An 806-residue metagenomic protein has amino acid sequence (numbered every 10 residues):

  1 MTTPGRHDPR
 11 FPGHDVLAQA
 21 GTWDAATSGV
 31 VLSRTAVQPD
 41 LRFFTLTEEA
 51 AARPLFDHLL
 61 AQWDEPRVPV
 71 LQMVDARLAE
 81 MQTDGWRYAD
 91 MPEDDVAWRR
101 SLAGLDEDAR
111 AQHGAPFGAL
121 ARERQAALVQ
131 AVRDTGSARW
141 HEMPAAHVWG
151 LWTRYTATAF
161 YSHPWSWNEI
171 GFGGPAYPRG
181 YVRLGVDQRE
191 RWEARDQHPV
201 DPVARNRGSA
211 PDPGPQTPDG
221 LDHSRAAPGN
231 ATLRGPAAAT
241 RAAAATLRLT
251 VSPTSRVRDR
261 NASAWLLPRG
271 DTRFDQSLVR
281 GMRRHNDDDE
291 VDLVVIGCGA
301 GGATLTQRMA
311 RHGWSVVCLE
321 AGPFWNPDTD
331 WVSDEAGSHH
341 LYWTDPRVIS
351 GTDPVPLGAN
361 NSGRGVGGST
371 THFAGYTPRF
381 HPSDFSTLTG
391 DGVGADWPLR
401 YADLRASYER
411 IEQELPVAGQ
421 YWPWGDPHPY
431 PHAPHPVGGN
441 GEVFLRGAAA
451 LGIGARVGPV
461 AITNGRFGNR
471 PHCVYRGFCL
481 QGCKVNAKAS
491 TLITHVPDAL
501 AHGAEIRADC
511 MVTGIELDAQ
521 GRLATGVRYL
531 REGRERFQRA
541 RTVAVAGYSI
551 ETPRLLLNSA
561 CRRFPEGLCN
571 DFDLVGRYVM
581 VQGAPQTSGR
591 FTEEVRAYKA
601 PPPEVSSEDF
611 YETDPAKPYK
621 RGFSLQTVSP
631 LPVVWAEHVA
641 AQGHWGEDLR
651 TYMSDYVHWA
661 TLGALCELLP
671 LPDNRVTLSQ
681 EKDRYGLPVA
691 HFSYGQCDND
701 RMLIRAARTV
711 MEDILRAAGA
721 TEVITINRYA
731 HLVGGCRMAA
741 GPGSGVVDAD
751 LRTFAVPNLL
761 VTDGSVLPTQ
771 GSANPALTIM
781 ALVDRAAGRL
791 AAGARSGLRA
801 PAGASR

Functional and structural regions predicted by a protein language model:
T2-A18, S28-V37, T47-P54, H58 (+1 more regions): Mature-region segments of soluble proteins
G21-A25, L233-G235, A239-L293, R311-H312 (+1 more regions): Extreme N-terminal leader/targeting segments of oxidoreductases
S263-T389, V393-E409, E551, P565-F591 (+3 more regions): N-terminal glycine-rich phosphate/pyrophosphate-binding loop and immediately adjacent elements
R308-R311, S315, G322-P327, W331-V332 (+8 more regions): Glycine-rich loop(s) and the adjacent beta-strand/alpha-helix scaffold that form part
P354-N360, W397-Y401, F572-P688, F754 (+1 more regions): FAD cofactor-binding and catalytic pocket of flavoenzymes
G390-G392, D396-V512, L732, R737: Conserved redox-cofactor binding core of oxidoreductases
V457-A461, F467-C479, N486, T513-E516 (+4 more regions): A glycine-rich dinucleotide-binding beta-alpha-beta segment and adjacent secondary-structure elements that constitute
T769-A787: A conserved FAD-binding loop/helix module that cradles the flavin
